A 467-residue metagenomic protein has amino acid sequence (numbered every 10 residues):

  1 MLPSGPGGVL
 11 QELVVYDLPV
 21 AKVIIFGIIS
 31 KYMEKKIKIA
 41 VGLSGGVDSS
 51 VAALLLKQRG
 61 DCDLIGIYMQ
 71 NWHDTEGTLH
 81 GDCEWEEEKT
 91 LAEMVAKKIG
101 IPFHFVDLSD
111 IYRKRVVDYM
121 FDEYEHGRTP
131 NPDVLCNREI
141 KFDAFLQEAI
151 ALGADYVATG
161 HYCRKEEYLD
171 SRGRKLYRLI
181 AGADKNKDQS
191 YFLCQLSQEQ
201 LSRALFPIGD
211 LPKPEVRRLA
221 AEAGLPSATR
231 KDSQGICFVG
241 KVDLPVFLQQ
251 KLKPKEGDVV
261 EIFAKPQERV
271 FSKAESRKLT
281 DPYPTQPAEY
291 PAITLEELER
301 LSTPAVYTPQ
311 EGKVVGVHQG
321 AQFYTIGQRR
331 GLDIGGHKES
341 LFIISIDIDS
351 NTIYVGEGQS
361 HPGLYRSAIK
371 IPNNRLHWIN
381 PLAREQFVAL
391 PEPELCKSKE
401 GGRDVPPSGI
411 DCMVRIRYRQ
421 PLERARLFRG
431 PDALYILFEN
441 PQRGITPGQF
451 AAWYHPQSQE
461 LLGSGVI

Functional and structural regions predicted by a protein language model:
M1-L2, A21: Ser/Thr/Pro/Gly-rich low-complexity, intrinsically disordered segments
L2-E12: Extreme N-terminal basic, low-complexity initiation segments that serve as generic localization/processing leaders
E12-L13, Y32, S398: Cationic, low-complexity basic patches in intrinsically disordered or flexible, solvent-exposed regions
V15, V23: Alpha-helical and His/Cys-centered functional microenvironments
I25, I29-Q195, L205, K213-E222 (+4 more regions): ATP-dependent adenylation/nucleotidyltransferase module used to activate substrates
A158-C163, L169-D170, R174-I467: AMP-forming adenylation/ATP pyrophosphatase catalytic core
